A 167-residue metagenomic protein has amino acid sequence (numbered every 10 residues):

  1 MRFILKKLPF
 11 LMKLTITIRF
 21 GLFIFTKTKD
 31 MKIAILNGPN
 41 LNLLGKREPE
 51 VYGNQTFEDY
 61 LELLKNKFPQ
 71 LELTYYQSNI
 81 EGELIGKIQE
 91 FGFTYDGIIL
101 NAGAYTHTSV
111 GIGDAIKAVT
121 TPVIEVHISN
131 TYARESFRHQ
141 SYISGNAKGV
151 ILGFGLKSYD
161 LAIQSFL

Functional and structural regions predicted by a protein language model:
D30-I33: Extreme N-terminal starter segment of soluble prokaryotic enzymes
P39-L41, G103-T106, S129-T131: Short glycine-rich anion-binding loops that position phosphate/pyrophosphate groups of nucleotides and phosphorylated
L44-E58: Glycine- and acidic-residue-enriched helix-capping/strand-helix junction motifs
T74-G82: Short beta->alpha junction loops
F91-I98: Short acidic/histidine-rich motifs immediately flanking catalytic phosphotransfer sites in two-component signaling
A118-A133: Short, acidic/small-residue loops that bind anionic groups at enzyme active sites
A133-L167: Short, glycine-/small-residue-rich phosphate/pyrophosphate-handling segment
